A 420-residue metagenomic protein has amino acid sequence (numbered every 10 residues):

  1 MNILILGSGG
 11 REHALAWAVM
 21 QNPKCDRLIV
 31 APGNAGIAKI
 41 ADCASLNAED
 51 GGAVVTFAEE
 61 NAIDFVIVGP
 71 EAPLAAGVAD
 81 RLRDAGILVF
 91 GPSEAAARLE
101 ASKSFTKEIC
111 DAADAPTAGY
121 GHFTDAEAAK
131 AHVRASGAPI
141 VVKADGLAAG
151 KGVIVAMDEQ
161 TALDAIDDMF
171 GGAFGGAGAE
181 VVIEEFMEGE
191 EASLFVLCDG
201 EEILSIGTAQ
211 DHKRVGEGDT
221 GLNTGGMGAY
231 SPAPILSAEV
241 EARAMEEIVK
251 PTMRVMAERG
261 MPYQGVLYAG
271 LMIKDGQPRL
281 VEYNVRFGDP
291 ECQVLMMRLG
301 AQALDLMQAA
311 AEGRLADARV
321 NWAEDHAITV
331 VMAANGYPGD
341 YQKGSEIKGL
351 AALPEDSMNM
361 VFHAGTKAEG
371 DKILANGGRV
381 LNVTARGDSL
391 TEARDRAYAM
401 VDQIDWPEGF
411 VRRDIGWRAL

Functional and structural regions predicted by a protein language model:
M1-E94: ATP-binding N-terminal substructure of ATP-dependent carboxylate-amine bond-forming enzymes
C43-E49, G121-D125, A156: Short acidic-hydrophobic, aromatic-tinged amphipathic segments that line or gate anion-handling sites
A53, T161-D164, P338-Y341, D388-D395: Short, conserved charged micro-motifs
P92-G152: A conserved helix-loop-beta module that forms one wall/lid of the active-site cleft in ATP-utilizing catalytic domains
G152-C292: Internal nucleotide-binding/catalytic subdomain
M245-L267, N284-D356, E369: Active-site "cap" helix and flanking loop/linker of ATP-utilizing ligase/carboxylase catalytic domains
T366-G370, L374-L420: Generic C-terminus detector
